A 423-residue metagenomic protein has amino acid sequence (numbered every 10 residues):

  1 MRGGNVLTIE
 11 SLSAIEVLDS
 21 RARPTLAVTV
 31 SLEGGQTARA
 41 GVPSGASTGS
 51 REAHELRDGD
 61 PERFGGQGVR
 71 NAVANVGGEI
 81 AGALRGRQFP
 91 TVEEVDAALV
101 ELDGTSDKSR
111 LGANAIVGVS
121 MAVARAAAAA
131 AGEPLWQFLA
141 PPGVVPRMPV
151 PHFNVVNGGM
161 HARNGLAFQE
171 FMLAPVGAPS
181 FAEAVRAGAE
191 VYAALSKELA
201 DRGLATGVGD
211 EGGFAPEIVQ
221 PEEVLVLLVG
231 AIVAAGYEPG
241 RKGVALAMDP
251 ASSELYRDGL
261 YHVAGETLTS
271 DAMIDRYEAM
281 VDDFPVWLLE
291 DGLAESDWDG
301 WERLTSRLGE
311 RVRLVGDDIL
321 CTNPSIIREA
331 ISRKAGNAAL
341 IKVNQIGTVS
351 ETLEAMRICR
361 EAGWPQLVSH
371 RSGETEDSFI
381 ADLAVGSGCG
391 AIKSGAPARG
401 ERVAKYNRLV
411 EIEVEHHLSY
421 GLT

Functional and structural regions predicted by a protein language model:
R2-T25: Short, Gly/Pro- and small/polar-rich lid/capping loops
L18-D19, P24-V28, D107-A128, V150-L166 (+4 more regions): Conserved phosphate/anionic-ligand binding catalytic regions in large, soluble enzymes, centered on
L26-G34, A40-S44, F153-P175, G230 (+3 more regions): Short beta-strand elements
P43-A129, E133, V185, G213: Metal- or metallocofactor-binding catalytic centers and their adjacent structured scaffolds across diverse enzyme
P146-G209: Mobile "lid/hinge" segments at catalytic clefts and subdomain interfaces of large enzymes
E170-F181, A205-P221, A251-A264: Active-site-proximal beta-alpha loop/turn segments in soluble metabolic enzymes
E222-T423: Catalytic core of soluble alpha/beta enzymes
